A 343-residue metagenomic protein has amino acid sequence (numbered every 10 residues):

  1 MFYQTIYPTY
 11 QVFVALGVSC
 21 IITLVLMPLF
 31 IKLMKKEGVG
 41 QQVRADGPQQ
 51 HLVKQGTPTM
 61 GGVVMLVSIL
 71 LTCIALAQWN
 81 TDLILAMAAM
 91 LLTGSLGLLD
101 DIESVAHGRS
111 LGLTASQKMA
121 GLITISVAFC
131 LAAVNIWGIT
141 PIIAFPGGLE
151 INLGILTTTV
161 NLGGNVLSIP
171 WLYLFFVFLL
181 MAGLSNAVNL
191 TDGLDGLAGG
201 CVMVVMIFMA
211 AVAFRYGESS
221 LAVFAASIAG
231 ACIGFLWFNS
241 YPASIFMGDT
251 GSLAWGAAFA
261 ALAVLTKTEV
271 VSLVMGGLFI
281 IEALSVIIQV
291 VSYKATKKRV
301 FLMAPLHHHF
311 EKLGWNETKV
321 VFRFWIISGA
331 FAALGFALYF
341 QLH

Functional and structural regions predicted by a protein language model:
M1-K35, M65-L98, I102, F129 (+2 more regions): Alpha-helical transmembrane segments
I31-P48: Membrane-interface loops
R44-T57, S110-L122, H307, K312: Juxtamembrane helix-capping/reentrant segments at transmembrane boundaries
W79-M87, A106-G121: Membrane-interfacial loop-to-helix junctions in multi-pass inner-membrane proteins
S95, M119-A128: Hydrophobic alpha-helical transmembrane segments
S104-L113, I142-L153, L162-V166, N316: Membrane interface segments of multi-pass transport proteins and intramembrane proteases
